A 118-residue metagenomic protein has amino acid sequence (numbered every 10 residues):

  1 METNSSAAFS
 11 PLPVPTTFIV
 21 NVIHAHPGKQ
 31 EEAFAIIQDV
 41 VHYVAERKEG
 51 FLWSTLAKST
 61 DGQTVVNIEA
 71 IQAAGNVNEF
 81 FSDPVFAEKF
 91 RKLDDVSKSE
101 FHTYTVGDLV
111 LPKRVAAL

Functional and structural regions predicted by a protein language model:
M1-E2, L118: Eukaryotic N-terminal targeting leaders
E2, Y43-W53, A70-T105: An amphipathic, aromatic/His-enriched active-site/gating alpha helix that lines ligand/cofactor pockets
N4-P11, S54-L56: Short beta-strand/turn micro-motifs at beta-sheet edges
A8-V20: An N-terminal domain-start capping segment
T17-H24, L52-P84, A116-A117: Short, well-ordered beta-strand segments in beta-rich or mixed alpha/beta enzyme and ligand-binding folds
H24-A35: Short, surface-exposed ligand-recognition loops at beta-strand->loop->(often short) alpha-helix junctions that present
I37-V41: Short amphipathic alpha-helical/adjacent loop interface patches that line ligand and macromolecule-binding sites
G107-L118: Short, low-order "capping/linker" segments at domain edges
